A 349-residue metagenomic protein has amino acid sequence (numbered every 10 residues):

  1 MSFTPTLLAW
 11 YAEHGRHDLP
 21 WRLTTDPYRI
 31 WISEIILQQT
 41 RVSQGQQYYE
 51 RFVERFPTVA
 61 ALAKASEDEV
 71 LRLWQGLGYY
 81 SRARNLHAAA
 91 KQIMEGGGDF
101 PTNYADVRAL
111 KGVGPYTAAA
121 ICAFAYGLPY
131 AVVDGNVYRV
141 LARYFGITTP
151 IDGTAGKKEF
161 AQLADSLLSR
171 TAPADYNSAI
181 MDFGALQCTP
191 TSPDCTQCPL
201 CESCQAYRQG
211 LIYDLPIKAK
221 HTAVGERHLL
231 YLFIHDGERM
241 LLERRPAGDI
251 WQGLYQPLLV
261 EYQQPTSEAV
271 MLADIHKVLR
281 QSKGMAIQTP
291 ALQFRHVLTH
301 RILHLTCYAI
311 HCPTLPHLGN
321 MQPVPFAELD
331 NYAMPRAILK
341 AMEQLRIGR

Functional and structural regions predicted by a protein language model:
M1-H17, L23, A185-R349: Intrinsically disordered, low-complexity, charged terminal extensions of DNA damage-control enzymes
F3-T196, L200-Y213, H276, R280-G284: Catalytic cores of DNA base-excision repair glycosylases
